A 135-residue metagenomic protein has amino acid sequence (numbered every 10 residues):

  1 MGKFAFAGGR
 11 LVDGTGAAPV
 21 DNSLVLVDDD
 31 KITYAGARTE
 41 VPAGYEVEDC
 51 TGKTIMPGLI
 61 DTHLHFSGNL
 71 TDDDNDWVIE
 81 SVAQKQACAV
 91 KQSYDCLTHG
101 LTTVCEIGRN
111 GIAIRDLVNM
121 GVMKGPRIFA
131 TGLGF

Functional and structural regions predicted by a protein language model:
M1-P42, I55: N-terminal metal-binding scaffold of metallo-dependent hydrolase/deaminase domains
A5, V47-D49, A130: Conserved beta-strand scaffold positions in the cores of enzyme catalytic domains, especially in NTP/NDP-utilizing
G9, V25, D30, G52 (+3 more regions): Divalent metal-coordination and catalytic microenvironments
G36, T51, G132: Residues at the C-termini of beta-strands that transition into short coil/loop
Y45, Q86-A87, R127: Acidic, metal/ion-coordinating pockets
T54-M120: Metal-associated gating/positioning segment near the N- to mid-region
V122-F135: Metal-coordinating catalytic core of metallo-dependent amide/deamination hydrolases
